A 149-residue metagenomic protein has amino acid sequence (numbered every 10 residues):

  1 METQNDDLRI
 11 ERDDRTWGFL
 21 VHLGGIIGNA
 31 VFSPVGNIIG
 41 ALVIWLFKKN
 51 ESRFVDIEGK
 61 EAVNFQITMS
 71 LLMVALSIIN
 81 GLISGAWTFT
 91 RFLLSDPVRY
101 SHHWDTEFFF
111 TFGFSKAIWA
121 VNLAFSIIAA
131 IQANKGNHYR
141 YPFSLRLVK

Functional and structural regions predicted by a protein language model:
M1-F32, N37-I67, I128-K149: Membrane-interface extramembranous regions at the lipid-water interface
E2, W87-Y100: Peri-membrane helix termini and adjoining interfacial loops of integral membrane proteins
R9-R12, Y100-W104: Helix-boundary and loop/linker segments of multi-pass membrane transporters
G18-I38, N64-F92, W104-S126: Hydrophobic alpha-helical transmembrane segments in multi-pass membrane proteins
